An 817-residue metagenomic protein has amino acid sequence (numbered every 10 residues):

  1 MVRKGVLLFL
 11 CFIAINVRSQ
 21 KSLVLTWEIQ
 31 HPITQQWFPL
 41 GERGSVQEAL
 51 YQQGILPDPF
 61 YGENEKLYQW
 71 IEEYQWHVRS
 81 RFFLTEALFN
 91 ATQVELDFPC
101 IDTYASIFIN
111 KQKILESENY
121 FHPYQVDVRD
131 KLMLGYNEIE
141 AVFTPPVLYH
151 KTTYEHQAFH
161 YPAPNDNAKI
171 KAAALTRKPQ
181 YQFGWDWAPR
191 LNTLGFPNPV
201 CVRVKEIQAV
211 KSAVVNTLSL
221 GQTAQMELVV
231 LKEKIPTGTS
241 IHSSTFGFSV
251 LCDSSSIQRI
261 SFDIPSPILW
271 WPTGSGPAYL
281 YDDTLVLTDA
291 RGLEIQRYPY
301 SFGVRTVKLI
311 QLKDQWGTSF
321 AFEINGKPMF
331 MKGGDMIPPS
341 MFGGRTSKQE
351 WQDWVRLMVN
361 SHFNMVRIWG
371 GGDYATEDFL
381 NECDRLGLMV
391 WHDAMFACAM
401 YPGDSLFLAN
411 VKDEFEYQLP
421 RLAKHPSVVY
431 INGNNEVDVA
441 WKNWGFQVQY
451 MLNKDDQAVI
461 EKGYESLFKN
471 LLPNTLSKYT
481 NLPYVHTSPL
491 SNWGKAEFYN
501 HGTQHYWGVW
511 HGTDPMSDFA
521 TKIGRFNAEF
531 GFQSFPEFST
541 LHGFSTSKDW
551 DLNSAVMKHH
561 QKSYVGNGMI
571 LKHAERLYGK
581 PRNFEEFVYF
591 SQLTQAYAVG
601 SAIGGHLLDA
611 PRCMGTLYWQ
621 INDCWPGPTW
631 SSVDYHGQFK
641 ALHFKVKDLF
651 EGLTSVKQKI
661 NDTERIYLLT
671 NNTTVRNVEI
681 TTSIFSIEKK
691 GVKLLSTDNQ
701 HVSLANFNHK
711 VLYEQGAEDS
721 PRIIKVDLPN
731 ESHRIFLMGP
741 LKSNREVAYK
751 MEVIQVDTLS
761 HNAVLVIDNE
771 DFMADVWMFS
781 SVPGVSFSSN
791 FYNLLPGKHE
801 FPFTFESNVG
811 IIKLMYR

Functional and structural regions predicted by a protein language model:
M1-F9, V17-M365, L608-D609, C613 (+2 more regions): Secreted/periplasmic carbohydrate-active enzymes, especially glycoside hydrolases
L10, T144, K205, G371 (+3 more regions): Flexible loop residues that form catalytic and substrate-binding hotspots at small-molecule/glycan-binding clefts
I29-P32, F38-G41, S45, L191-G195 (+5 more regions): Substrate-binding clefts and catalytic carboxylate motifs of secreted carbohydrate-active enzymes
Y74, N192, E350, N410-E414 (+4 more regions): Soluble or luminal CAZymes and related metallo-dependent hydrolases
T103-A105, L148-Y149, I310, P338-M341 (+10 more regions): Flexible loop/turn segments at secondary-structure boundaries
K111, Y124-V128, F183-W187, E416 (+3 more regions): Short alpha-helical segments and helix-capping/turn motifs at coil-helix boundaries
L312, W316-L490, G494-K495, T616: Active-site mouth of glycoside hydrolases
